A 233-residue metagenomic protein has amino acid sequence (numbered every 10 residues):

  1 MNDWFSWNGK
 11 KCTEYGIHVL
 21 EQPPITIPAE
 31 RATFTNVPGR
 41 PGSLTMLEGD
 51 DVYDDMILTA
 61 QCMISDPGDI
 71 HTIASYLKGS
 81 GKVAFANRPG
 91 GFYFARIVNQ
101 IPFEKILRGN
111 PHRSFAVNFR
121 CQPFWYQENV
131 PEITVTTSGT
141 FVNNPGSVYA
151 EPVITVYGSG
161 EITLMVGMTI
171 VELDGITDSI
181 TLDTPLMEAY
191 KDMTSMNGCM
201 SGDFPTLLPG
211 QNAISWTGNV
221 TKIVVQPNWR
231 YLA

Functional and structural regions predicted by a protein language model:
M1-I57, G91-K105: Solvent-exposed edge beta-strands and adjacent loop segments that serve as assembly or binding interfaces
N2-N8, G81-A84, E161-L164, E188-Y190: Short polybasic amphipathic segments
W4-S6, Q61-I101: Short, acidic/charged, Gly/Pro-enriched secondary-structure junctions
W7, K11, R120-Q122, P205-T206: Mixed-charge, glycine-accented linear interaction segment located at domain edges/termini
T26-P28, K82-Y126: Short beta-strand and beta-hairpin "edge-sheet" elements
N36-D66, P111-F124, N212: Oligomerization/assembly interface segments of phage tail-like spikes and tubes
V52-D54, S75-L77, G109-R113, G146-V148 (+1 more regions): Solvent-exposed loop and beta-edge segments used for protein-protein assembly and interaction
Y126-A233: Intrinsically disordered, low-complexity segments enriched in serine, threonine, and glycine
